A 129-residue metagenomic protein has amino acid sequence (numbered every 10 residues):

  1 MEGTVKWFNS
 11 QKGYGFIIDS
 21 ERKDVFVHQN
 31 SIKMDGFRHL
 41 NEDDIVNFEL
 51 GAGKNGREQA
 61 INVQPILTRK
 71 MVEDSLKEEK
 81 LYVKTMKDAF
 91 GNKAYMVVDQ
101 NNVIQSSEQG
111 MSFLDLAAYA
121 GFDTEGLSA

Functional and structural regions predicted by a protein language model:
M1-N9: Structural detector for short beta-strands of small beta-barrel domains
K12-I17: Short aromatic-glycine-enriched beta-strand elements
D24-G36: Beta-strand/loop nucleic-acid-binding surfaces
M34-N47: Short nucleic-acid-contacting surface segments enriched for D/E, G, S/T with interspersed K/R
G51-L67: OB-fold/S1-family single-stranded nucleic acid-binding modules
P65-K80: Negatively charged, low-complexity tracts enriched in Asp/Glu with abundant Ser/Thr
N92-A129: Detector for the mature cores of small, proteolytically processed and post-translationally modified peptide effectors
